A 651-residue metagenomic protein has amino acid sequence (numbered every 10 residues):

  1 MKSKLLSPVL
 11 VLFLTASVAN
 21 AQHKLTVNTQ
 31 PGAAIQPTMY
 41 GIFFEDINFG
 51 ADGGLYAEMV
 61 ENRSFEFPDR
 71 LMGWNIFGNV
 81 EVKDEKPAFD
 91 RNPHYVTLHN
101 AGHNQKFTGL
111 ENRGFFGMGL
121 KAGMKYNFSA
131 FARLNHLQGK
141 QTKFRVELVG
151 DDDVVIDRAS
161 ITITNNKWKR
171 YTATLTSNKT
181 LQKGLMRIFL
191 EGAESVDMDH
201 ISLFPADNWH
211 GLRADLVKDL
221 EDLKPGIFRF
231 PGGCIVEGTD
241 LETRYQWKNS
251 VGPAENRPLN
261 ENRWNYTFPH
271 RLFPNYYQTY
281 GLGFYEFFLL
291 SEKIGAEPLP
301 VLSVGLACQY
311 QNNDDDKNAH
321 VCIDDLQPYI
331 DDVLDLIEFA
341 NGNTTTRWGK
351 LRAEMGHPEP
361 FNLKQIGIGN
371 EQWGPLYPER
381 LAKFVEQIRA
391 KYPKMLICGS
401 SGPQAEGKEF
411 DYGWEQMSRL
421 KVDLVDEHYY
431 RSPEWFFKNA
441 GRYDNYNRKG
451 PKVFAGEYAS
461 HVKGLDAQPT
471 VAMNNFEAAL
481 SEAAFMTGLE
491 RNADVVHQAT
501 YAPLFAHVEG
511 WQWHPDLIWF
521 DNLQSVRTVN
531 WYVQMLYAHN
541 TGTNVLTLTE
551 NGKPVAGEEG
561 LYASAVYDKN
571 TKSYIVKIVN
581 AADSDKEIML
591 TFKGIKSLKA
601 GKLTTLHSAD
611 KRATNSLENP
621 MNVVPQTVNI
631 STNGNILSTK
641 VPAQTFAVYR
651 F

Functional and structural regions predicted by a protein language model:
M1-H23: Bacterial Sec-dependent N-terminal signal peptides
Q22-T279, E297-L299, N312-Q327, N370 (+8 more regions): Extracellular and organelle-lumenal recognition/adhesion modules and their flexible linkers in secreted
I42, A130, K224, S291 (+6 more regions): Conserved, mostly hydrophobic/aromatic
S177-N178, G184-L185, P205-P225, Y280-I294 (+5 more regions): An active-site-proximal structural segment forming one wall of the substrate-binding cleft that immediately precedes
L190-E191, P231-G232, V304, Q309 (+2 more regions): Active-site groove signature of glycoside hydrolases
L290, E386-Q387, P393-L396, Q416-M417 (+4 more regions): Catalytic-core region of carbohydrate-active enzymes that cleave or remodel glycosidic bonds
G560-S597, L603, Q644-A647: Carbohydrate-binding surface patches
K593-N619: Solvent-exposed beta-hairpin/edge-strand motifs
